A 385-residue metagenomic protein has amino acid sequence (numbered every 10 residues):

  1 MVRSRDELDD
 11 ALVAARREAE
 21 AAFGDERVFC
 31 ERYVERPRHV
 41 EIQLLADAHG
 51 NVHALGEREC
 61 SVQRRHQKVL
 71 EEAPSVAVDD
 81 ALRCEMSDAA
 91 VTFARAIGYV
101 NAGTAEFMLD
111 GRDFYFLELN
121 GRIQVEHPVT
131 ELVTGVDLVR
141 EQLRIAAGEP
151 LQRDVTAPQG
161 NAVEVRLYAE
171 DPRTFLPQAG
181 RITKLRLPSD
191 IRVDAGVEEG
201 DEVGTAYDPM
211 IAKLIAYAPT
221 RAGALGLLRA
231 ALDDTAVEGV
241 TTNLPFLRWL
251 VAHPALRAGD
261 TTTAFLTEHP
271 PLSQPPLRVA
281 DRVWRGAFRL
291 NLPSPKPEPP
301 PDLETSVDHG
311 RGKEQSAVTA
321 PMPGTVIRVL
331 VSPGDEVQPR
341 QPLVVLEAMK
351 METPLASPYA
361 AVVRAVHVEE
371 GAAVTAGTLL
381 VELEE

Functional and structural regions predicted by a protein language model:
V13, E18, A48-V78, G121-G148 (+2 more regions): Extended active-site and interfacial segments that coordinate phosphate-rich ligands in large catalytic machineries
A15-R27, V34-E71, S87-F116, N120-E126: Phosphate-binding core of ATP-grasp and ATP-grasp-like enzymes
H49, R122, G135, D208 (+3 more regions): ATP/adenylate-binding site constellation spanning eukaryotic-like Ser/Thr protein kinases, ABC-transporter
G56-L70, P158, D201-Y207, M349: Flexible hinge/switch segments at interdomain interfaces of large molecular machines
A90, P128-Q315, T375-E382: Catalytic cores of soluble metabolic enzymes centered on carboxylation/carboxyl-transfer
H309-E385: Structured functional modules or segments
